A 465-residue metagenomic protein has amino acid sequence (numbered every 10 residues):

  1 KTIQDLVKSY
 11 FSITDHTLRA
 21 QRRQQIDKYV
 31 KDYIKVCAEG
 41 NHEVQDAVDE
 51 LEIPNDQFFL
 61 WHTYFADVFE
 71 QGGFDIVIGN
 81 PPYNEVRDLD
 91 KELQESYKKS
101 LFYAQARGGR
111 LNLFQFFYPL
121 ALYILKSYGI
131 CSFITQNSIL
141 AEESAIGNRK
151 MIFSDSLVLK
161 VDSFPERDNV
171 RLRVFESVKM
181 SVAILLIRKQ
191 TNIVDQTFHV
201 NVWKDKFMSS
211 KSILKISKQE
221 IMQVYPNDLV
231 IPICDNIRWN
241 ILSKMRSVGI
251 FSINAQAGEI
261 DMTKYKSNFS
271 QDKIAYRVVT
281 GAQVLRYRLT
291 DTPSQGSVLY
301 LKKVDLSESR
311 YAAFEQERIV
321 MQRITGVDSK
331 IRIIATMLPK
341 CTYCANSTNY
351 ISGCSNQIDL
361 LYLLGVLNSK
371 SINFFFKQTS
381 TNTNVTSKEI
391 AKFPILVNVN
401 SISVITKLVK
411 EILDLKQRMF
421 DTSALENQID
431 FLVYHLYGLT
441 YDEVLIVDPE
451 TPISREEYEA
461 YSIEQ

Functional and structural regions predicted by a protein language model:
K1, L6, T17, F59-T63 (+5 more regions): Signature of N6-adenine DNA methyltransferases within the class I
K1-D56, E70-I76: Basic, amphipathic N-terminal segments
V36, G73, K215-D261, A275 (+2 more regions): Non-catalytic DNA-recognition/assembly elements of restriction-modification systems
Q57, T63, V68-G79, Y83 (+3 more regions): Segments forming glycine/polar-rich beta-alpha architectures that bind adenosine-containing cofactors
F74-G79, Y311-G326, C341, S347-N368 (+3 more regions): C-terminal substrate/ligand-recognition segments
V77-P81, V86, I134, F164 (+8 more regions): Generic beta-strand/beta-sheet core signal
S163, R286-P293, G326-C344, I358-L361 (+2 more regions): Short, ligand-facing micro-motifs at secondary-structure edges
V182-L186, V278, V320, Y350 (+2 more regions): Conserved hydrophobic/aromatic beta-strand scaffold that supports enzyme active sites
